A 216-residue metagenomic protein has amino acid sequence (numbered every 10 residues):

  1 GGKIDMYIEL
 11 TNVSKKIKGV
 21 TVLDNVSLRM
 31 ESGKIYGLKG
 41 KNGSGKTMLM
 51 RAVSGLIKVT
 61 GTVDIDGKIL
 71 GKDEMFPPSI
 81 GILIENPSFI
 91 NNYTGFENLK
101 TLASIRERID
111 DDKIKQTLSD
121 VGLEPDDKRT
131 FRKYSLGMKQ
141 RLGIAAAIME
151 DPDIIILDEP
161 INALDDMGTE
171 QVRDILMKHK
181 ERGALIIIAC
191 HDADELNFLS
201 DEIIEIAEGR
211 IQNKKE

Functional and structural regions predicted by a protein language model:
K39-K41: The feature captures the beta-strand-to-loop junction immediately N-terminal to the Walker
S54: Helix-to-loop junction immediately C-terminal to a conserved catalytic motif
G61-F76: Conserved ABC transporter NBD signature motif
K100, D111-D127: Conserved ABC ATPase "signature" region
I155-E159: Catalytic Walker B motif of ABC-type/P-loop ATPase nucleotide-binding domains
C190-H191: H-loop/switch region of ABC-family ATPase nucleotide-binding domains
